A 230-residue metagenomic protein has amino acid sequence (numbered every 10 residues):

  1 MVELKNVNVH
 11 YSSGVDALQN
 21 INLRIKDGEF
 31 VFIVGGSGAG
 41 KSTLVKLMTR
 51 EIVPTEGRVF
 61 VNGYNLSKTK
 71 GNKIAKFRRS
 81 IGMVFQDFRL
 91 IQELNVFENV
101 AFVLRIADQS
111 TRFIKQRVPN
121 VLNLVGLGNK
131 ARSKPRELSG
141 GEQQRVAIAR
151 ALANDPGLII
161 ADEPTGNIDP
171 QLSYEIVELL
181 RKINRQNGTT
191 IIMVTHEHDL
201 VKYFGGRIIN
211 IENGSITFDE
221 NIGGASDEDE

Functional and structural regions predicted by a protein language model:
M1, H10-N20, K70-K73: A short, flexible loop at the N-terminus of ABC-type nucleotide-binding domains that lies
T49: Helix-to-loop junction immediately C-terminal to a conserved catalytic motif
G57-N65: Conserved ABC transporter NBD signature motif
L94-A101: Short coil-to-helix segment of the ABC ATPase nucleotide-binding domain corresponding to the Q-loop/switch region
K134-L138, E142-Q144: Conserved ABC ATPase signature
D155: Conserved catalytic motifs of ABC-family nucleotide-binding domains
I159-D162: Catalytic Walker B motif of ABC-type/P-loop ATPase nucleotide-binding domains
